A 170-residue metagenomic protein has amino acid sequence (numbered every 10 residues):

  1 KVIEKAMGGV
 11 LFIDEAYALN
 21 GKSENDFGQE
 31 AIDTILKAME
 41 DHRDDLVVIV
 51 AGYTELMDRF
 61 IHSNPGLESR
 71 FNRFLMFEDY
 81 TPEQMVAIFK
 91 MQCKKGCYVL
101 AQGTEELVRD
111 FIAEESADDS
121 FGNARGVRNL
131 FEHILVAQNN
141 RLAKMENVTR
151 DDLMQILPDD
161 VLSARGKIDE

Functional and structural regions predicted by a protein language model:
K1-F12, I32-D41: Conserved alpha-helical scaffold flanking the Walker A/P-loop in AAA+ ATPase domains
G8-G9, G28, A51-T54, A101-G103 (+1 more regions): Short coil/turn motifs at helix boundaries and re-entrant loops, enriched in small/polar and proline residues
F12, D41-D45, Y98, V136 (+1 more regions): Charged, solvent-exposed alpha-helical segments that act as regulatory interaction surfaces
D14, I35, F71, M85 (+2 more regions): Conserved RecA-like P-loop NTPase ATPase core
Y17-I49, Y53-E68, R73: Conserved catalytic/switch belt of AAA+ P-loop NTPases
L56-H62, E68-S69, F74-F121, N139-E146: Conserved C-terminal "switch" segment of AAA+ ATPases
E115-E170: C-terminal helical "lid" subdomain and adjoining coupling/linker elements of P-loop NTPases
